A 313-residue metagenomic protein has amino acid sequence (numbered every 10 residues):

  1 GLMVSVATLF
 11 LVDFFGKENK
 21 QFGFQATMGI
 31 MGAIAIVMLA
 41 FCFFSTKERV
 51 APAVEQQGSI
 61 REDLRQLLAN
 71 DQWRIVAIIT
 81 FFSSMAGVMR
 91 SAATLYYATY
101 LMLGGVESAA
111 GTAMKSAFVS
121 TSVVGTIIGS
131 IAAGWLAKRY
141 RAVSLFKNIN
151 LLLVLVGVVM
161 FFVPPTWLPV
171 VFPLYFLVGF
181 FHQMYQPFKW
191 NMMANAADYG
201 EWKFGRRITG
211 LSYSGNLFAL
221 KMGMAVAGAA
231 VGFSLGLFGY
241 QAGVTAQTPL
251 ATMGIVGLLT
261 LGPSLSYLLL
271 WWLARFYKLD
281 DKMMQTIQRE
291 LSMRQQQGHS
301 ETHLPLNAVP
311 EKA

Functional and structural regions predicted by a protein language model:
G1-F22, M224-T252: Transmembrane alpha-helix termini and helix-breaking/packing motifs in multi-pass membrane transporters
G1-L95, T99-G104, I255, P263-A313: Intracellular loop-helix junctions on the cytosolic face of multi-pass helical membrane proteins
L2, V123-I131, Q183, A225: Residue-level signature of mid-helix packing/kink "hotspots" within the transmembrane helices of 12-pass Major
V12, I128-A142: Helix-to-loop junctions at the C-terminal end of transmembrane segments in multipass secondary transporters
F22-G29, L103-G125, V170, T248-L258: Loop-to-transmembrane helix entry
F81, L168-M192: Hydrophobic core of transmembrane alpha-helices in multi-pass small-molecule transporters, especially MFS/SLC-type
A137-L152, E201-I208: Cytoplasmic membrane-interface "Motif A"-like loop-to-helix N-cap segments of 12-TM Major Facilitator Superfamily
L151-P169: C-terminal ends and interior cores of transmembrane alpha-helices in multi-pass membrane transporters/permeases
